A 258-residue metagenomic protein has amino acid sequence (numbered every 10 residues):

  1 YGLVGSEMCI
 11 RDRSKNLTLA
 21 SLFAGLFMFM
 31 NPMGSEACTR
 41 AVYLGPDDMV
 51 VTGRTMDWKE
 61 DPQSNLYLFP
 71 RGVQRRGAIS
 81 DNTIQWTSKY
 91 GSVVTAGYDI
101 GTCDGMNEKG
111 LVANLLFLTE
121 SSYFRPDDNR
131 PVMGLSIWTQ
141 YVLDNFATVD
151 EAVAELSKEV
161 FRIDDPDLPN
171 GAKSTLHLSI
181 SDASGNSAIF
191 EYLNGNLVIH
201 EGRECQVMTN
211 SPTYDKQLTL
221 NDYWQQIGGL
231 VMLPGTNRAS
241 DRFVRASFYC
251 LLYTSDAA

Functional and structural regions predicted by a protein language model:
Y1-I10, Y253-A258: Single conserved hydrophobic/aromatic residue that forms the stacking wall/gate of nucleotide- or nucleobase-binding
R11-S21: Bacterial N-terminal signal peptides that target proteins for export
A20-M30: Bacterial N-terminal signal peptides
S35-V51, K59, N65, R75-A78 (+4 more regions): C-terminus-biased signal that marks the final domain/tail of proteins
E36-R130, E159, I163: A contiguous strand-loop segment
L44-D47, N107-K109, D182-G185, E191-N196: Short acidic-glycine loop/turn motifs at beta-strand connectors
P126-F161: Compact, glycine/acidic-enriched structural inserts
V149-I180: Secretory/export targeting leaders with adjacent low-complexity proregions
